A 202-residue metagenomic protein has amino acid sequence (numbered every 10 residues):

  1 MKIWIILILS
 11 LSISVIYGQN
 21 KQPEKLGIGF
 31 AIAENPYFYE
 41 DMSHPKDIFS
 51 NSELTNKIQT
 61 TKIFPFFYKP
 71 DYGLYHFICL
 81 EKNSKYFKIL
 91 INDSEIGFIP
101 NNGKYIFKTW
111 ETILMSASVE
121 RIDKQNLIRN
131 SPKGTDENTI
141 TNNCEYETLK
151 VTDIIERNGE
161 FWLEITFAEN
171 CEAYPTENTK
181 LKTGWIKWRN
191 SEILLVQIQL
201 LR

Functional and structural regions predicted by a protein language model:
M1-K21: Bacterial Sec-dependent N-terminal signal peptides
I8, C79, T141, I154-I155 (+1 more regions): Generic marker of residues within folded, mature protein domains
N20-S43, F67-N126, T166-R202: Boundary regions of SH3-family modules and the immediately adjacent low-complexity/disordered segments in eukaryotic
K46-Y72, N130-E156: SH3/SH3-like (including bacterial SH3b) beta-barrel domains that bind proline-rich motifs or cell-wall ligands
K82, I155-E160: Short, conserved beta-turn/loop elements at beta-strand boundaries and strand-helix junctions
